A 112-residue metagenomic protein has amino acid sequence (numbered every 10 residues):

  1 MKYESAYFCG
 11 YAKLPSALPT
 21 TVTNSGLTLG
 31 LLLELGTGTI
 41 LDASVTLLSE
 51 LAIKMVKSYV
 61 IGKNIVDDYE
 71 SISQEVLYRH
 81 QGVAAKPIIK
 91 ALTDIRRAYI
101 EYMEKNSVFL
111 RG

Functional and structural regions predicted by a protein language model:
M1-Y11: Short, compositionally biased leader-like segments
G10-L18: Short Pro/Gly-enriched beta-strand edge/turn motifs at strand-loop
L18-G30, L35-G112: Active-site- and interface-proximal helix/loop "cap" or "latch" segments in soluble metabolic and energy-transducing
